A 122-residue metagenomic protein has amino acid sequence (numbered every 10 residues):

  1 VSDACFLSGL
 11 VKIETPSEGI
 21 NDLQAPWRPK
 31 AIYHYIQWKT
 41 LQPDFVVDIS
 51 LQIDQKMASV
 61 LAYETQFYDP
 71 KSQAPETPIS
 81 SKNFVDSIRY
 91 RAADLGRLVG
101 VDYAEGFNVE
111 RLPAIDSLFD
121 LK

Functional and structural regions predicted by a protein language model:
V1-K122: Metal-dependent de-N-acetylase/amidase catalytic core
